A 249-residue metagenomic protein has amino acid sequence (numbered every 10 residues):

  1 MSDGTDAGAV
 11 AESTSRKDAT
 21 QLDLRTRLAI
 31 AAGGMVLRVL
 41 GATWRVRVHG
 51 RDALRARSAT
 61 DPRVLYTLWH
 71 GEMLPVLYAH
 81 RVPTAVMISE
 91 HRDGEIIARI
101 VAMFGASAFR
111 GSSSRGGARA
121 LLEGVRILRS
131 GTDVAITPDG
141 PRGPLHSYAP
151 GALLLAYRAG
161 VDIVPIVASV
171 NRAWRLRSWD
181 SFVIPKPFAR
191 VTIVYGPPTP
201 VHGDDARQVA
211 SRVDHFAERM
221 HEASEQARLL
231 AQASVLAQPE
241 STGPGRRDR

Functional and structural regions predicted by a protein language model:
S2-G41, S58, R81-P83, M103 (+1 more regions): Non-catalytic C-terminal accessory region of glycerolipid acyltransferases and related lyso-lipid remodeling enzymes
D23, G50, S89-H91, R110-S112 (+1 more regions): Alpha-helix initiation/capping motif
R38-R63, W69-E72: A short, well-structured juxtamembrane/interface segment
G41-V46, R63-V64, G111-R115, P141-R142: Short, flexible loop segments at the rims of nucleotide/cofactor-binding pockets, characterized by
R47-H49, F109, V194: General small-molecule cofactor/ligand-binding pocket signal
L54-R55, A98, A152-L153: Short amphipathic alpha-helical segments and helix-helix/interface helices
R63-R115, R175: Catalytic core of membrane glycerolipid acyltransferases/transacylases, capturing the structured, soluble-facing
